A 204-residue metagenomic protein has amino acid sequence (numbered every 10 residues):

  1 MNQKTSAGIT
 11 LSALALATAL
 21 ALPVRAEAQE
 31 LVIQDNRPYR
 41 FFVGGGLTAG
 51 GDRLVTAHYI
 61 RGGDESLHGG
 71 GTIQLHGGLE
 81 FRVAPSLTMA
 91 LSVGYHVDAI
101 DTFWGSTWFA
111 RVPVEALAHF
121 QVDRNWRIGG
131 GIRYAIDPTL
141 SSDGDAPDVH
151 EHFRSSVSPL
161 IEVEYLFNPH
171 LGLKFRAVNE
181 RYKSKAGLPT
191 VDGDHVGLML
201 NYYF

Functional and structural regions predicted by a protein language model:
M1-R37: Cleavable N-terminal export/targeting peptides
A26-M89, A118, N125, A135 (+2 more regions): Short glycine/proline- and aromatic-enriched beta-strand/turn motifs that initiate or cap beta-hairpins
R37, L67-T72, W108-R111, E151-V157 (+1 more regions): Short sequence motifs at beta-strands and strand-loop junctions characteristic of Gram-negative outer-membrane
T48-R61, H96-F103, I136-G144, V178-A186: Sequence/structural signature of outer-membrane beta-barrel proteins
D52-T56, G63, V149-F204: Predominantly the C-terminal beta-signal and adjacent terminal strand-loop region of outer-membrane beta-barrel
G63-L67, M89-V112: Surface-exposed loop and membrane-interface regions of Gram-negative outer-membrane beta-barrel proteins
P85-M89, N125-I128, F167-F175: Repeated loop/turn-to-beta-strand initiation elements of outer-membrane beta-barrel proteins
F103-S106, V122, K185-T190: Solvent-exposed loop/turn segments connecting transmembrane beta-strands in outer-membrane beta-barrel proteins
